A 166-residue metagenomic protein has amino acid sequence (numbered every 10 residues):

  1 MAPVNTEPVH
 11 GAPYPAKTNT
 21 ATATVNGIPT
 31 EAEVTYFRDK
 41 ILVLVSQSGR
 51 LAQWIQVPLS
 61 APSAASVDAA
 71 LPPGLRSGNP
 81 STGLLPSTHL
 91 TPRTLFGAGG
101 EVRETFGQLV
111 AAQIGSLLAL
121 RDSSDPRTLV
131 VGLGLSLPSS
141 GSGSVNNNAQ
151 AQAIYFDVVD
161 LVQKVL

Functional and structural regions predicted by a protein language model:
M1-V25: Eukaryotic N-terminal targeting leaders
K17-T22, I28-L120, S124, A151 (+2 more regions): Conserved mixed alpha/beta catalytic, RNA-binding, or beta-rich assembly cores of soluble enzyme, regulatory
S116-L166: Phosphate/ribose-phosphate-bearing ligand recognition and processing surfaces, centered on ADP-ribose/NAD(+/P+) systems
